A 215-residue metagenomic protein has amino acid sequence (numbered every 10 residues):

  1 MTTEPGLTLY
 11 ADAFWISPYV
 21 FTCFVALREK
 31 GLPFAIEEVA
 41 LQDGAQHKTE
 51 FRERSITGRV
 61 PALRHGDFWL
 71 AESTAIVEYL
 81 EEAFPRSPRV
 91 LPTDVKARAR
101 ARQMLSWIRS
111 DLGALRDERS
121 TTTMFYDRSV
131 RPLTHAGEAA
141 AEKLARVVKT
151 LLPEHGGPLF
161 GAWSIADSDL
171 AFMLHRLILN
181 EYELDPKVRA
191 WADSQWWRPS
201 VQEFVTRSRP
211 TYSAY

Functional and structural regions predicted by a protein language model:
M1-H135: GST-like domain detector, emphasizing the conserved glutathione-binding G-site in the N-terminal thioredoxin-like
E4, I108-P199: GST-like fold's C-terminal all-alpha helical module
I36, V60, P186, F204-V205: A generic structural-conservation signal
L41-Q42, W191, R209: Conserved beta-strand edge residues that scaffold enzyme active sites
E53, W197, T206: Phosphate-coordinating loops and pocket residues in cytosolic domains that bind phosphorylated ligands
E81, M173-L174, V205: Active-site-flanking alpha-helical
F204-Y215: Terminal-tail/helix-coil boundary detector
